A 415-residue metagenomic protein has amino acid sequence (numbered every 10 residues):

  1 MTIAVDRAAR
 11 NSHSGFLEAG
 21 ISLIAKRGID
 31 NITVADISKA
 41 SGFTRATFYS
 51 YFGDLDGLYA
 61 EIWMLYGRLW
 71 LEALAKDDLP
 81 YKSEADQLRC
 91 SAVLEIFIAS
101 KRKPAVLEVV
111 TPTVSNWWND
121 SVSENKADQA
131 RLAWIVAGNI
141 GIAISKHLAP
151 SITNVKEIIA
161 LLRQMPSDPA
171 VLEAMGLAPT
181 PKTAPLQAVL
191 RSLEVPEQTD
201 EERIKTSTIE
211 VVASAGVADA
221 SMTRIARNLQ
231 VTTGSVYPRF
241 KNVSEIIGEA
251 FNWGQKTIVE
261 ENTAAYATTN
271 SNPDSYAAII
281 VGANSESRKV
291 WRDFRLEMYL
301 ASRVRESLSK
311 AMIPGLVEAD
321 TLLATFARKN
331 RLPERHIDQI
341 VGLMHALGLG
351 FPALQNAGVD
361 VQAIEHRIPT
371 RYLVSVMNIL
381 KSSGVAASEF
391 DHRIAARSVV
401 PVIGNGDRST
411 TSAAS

Functional and structural regions predicted by a protein language model:
M1-R27, V34-A40, G57, A178-A215 (+1 more regions): Basic, helix-initiating cap at the start of DNA-binding domains
I24, T33-V34, L55-Y66, V212-A215 (+3 more regions): Amphipathic alpha-helical segments enriched in hydrophobic/aromatic and basic residues that form the DNA-contacting
I29-I32, R89-A99, V136, I247 (+4 more regions): Short, structured motif recognition centered on aromatic/hydrophobic residues
S41-F52, L229-F240: Short hydrophobic/aromatic patch on the recognition helix
E61, E72-A92, N262-R292: Hydrophobic alpha-helical connector segments
R102-A130, R288-K289, D293, E306-R331 (+1 more regions): Amphipathic alpha-helical packing segments from all-alpha helical-bundle domains
L107, E124-P185, V189-L193, S309 (+2 more regions): Hydrophobic/aromatic-rich alpha-helical bundle segments in the mid-to-C-terminal region
